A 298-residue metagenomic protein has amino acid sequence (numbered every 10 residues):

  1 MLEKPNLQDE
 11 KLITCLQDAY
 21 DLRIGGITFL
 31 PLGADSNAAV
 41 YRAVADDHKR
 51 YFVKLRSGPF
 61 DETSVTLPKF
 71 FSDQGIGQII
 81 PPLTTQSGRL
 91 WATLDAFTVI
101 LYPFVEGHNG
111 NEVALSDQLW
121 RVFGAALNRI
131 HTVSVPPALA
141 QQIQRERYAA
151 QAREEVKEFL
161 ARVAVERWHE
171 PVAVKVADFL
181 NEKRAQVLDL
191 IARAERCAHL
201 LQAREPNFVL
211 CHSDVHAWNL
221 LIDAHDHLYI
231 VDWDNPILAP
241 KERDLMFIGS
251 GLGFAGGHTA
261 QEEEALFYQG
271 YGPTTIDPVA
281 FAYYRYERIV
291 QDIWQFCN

Functional and structural regions predicted by a protein language model:
Q8-A19, A138-A140, K157-H212: An alpha-helical support segment within catalytic cores of ATP-dependent transferases
D18-G25, G75-Q78, T274: Short secondary-structure junctions
L22-A45: ATP-binding glycine-rich phosphate-binding loop
S36-V44, F52-V53, P82, A192-L245: Active-site acidic catalytic loop and adjacent metal/ATP-binding pocket of ATP-dependent phosphoryl transfer enzymes
A45-Q142: ATP-binding pocket architecture of kinase catalytic cores
V99-V113, A161-A173, Y286, V290-N298: A glycine-centered beta->alpha junction motif in the catalytic cores of kinase/phosphotransferase enzymes
V113-N181: A cross-family kinase active-site recognition segment
K241-I276, Y286-N298: Active-site activation/catalytic loop segments of kinase-like enzymes and analogous catalytic loops in related
